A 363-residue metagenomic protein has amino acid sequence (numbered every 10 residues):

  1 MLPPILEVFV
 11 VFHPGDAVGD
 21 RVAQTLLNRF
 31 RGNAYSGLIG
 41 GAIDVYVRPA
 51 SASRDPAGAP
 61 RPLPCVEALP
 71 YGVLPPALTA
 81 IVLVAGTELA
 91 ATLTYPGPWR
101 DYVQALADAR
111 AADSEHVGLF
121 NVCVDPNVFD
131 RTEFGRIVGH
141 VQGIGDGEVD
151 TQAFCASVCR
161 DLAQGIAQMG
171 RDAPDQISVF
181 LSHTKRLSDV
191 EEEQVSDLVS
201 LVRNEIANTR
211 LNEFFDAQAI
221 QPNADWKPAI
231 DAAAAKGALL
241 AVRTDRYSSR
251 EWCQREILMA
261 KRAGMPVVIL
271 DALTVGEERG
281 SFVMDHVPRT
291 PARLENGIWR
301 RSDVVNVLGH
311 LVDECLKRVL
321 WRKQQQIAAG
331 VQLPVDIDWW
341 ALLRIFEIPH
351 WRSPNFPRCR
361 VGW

Functional and structural regions predicted by a protein language model:
M1-G86, T94-R100, A111-E115, N127-F129 (+4 more regions): Conserved N-terminal substructure of TIR/SEFIR domains
A85-T87, T244-D245: Short glycine-/small-residue-rich Rossmann-like dinucleotide-binding loops
L89-A91, Y247-S249: Short glycine-rich, flexible loops that bind phosphorylated cofactors or substrates
V122-D125, V242, L270-A272: Generic beta-sheet signal
P126-V141, W226, V275-P291: Glycine-rich, charge-decorated loop segments at or immediately adjacent to ligand/cofactor-binding or catalytic sites
Q218-I220, D245-S248: Short, acidic/glycine-rich phosphate-metal binding loop used to engage nucleotide
E277, F282-M284, T290-A328: Charged, amphipathic alpha-helical linkers/stalks
